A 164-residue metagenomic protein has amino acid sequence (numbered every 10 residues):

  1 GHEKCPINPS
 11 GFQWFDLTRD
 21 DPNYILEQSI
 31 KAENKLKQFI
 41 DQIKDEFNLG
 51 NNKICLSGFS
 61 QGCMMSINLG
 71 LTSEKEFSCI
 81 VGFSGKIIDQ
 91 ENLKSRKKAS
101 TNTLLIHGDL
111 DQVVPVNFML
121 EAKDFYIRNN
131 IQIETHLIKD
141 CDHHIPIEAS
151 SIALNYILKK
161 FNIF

Functional and structural regions predicted by a protein language model:
G1-N52: Serine-hydrolase catalytic machinery in alpha/beta-hydrolase-like enzymes
H2-N8, I87-N92, V113, I145-P146: A short beta-to-alpha transition loop/helix N-cap that caps and shapes the active-site region
K44, N52-A99: Primarily recognizes the serine-hydrolase "nucleophile elbow" in alpha/beta-hydrolase and SGNH/GDSL folds
N52, K98-T103, N129-Q132: Short, proline-enriched alpha-helix->beta-strand connector loops that line the catalytic pocket of alpha/beta-hydrolase
G85, G108, D140: Cofactor-binding loop segments of dinucleotide-utilizing enzymes, especially the Rossmann-like FAD- and NAD(P)+-binding
E91-L104, H144-Y156: Accessory recognition modules or surfaces
L104-H107, D111: Short beta-strand/loop motif that positions the catalytic acidic residue of the alpha/beta-hydrolase fold
N117-F164: C-terminal catalytic histidine-bearing segment of alpha/beta-hydrolase fold enzymes
